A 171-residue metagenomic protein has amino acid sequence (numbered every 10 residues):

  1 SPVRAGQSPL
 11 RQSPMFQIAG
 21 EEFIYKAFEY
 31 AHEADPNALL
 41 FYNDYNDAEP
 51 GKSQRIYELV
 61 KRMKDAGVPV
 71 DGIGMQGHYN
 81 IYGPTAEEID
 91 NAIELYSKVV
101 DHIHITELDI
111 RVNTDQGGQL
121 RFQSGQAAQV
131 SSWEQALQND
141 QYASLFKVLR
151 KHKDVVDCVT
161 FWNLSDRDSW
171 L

Functional and structural regions predicted by a protein language model:
S1-N37, D44-E58, G83-N91, L171: Active-site cleft segment of glycoside hydrolase catalytic domains centered on the general acid/base Glu
S1-P14, F41-Y45, D71-G77, V155-D166: Active-site groove signature of glycoside hydrolases
R4, A34-D44, Y57-G83, D90-F122 (+1 more regions): Aromatic- and acid-rich polysaccharide-binding/catalytic face of secreted or lumenal carbohydrate-active enzymes
Q12-A19, N46-A48, I73-G83, A128-Q138: The substrate-binding groove and active-site-proximal loops of carbohydrate-active enzymes, especially glycoside
E29, K61, E94, D140-A143 (+1 more regions): Solvent-exposed, polar/charged alpha-helical surfaces in well-ordered, non-transmembrane soluble domains, broadly
E134-L171: Substrate-binding cleft of secreted/luminal carbohydrate-active enzymes
